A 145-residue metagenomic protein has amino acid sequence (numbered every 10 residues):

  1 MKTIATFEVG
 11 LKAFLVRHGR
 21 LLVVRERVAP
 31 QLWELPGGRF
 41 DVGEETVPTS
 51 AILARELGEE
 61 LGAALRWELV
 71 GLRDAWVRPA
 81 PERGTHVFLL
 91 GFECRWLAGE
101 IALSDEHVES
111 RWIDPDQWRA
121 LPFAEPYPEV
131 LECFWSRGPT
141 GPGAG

Functional and structural regions predicted by a protein language model:
M1-L22, D41, E93: Conserved N-terminal beta-strand and adjoining loop/helix that marks the start of the Nudix/MutT-like hydrolase domain
T3-F7, E82-F88, H107: A generic structural micro-feature
E8, V16, L35, W67 (+1 more regions): Short connector loops at helix/strand junctions that flank enzyme active sites, especially segments positioning acidic
R20-E60: Conserved Nudix-box catalytic region and its N-terminal flanking loop in Nudix hydrolases and closely related
A64-D74: A short coil-to-beta-strand element that immediately follows conserved catalytic motifs
A75-I101: Active-site-adjacent beta-strand/loop module that shapes the phosphate/pyrophosphate-binding cleft
G91, A102-W135: NUDIX/MutT-family hydrolases
